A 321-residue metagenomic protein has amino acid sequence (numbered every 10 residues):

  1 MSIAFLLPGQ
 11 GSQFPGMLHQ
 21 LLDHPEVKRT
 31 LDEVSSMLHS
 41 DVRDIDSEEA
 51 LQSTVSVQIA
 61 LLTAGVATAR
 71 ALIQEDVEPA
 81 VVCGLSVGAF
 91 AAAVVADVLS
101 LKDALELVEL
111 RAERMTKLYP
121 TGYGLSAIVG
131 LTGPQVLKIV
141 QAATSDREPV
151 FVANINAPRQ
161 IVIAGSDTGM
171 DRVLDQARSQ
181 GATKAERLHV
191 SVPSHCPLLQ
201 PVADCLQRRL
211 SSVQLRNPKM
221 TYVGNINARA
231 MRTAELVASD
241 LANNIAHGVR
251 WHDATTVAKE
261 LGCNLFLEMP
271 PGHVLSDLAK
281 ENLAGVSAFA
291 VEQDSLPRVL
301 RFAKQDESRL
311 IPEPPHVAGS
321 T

Functional and structural regions predicted by a protein language model:
M1-L137, L265-R298: FabD-like malonyl-/acyl-CoA
Q10-S12, L38-S40, A96-A246: Alpha/beta catalytic cores of group-transfer enzymes, especially the acyltransferase/condensing modules of polyketide
I73, R178, K259-G262: Non-catalytic positions within long, well-ordered alpha-helices that form the structural scaffold/packing of enzyme
L188-S191, K259, V291-Q293: Short glycine-rich catalytic loops that host catalytic nucleophiles or stabilize transition states across multiple
N227, S287-L310: Short, flexible loop segments at boundaries between secondary-structure elements
A246-C263: A short, acidic, amphipathic alpha-helical segment used as a generic capping/interface helix at domain edges
E313-T321: Long, low-complexity, intrinsically disordered segments
